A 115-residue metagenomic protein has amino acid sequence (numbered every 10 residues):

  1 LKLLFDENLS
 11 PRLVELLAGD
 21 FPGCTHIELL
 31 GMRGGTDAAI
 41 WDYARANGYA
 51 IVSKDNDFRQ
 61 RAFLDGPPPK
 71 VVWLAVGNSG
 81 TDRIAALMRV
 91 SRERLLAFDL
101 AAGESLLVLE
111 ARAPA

Functional and structural regions predicted by a protein language model:
L1, P114-A115: Intrinsically disordered, low-complexity and often Lys/Arg-enriched segments
K2-A50: N-terminal first-folded block
V14-E15, R61-F63, R83: Short glycine-/acidic-enriched loop or helix-start segments at secondary-structure transitions that form or flank
P22, R59-F63, A97: Solvent-exposed interaction patches of small proteins and small membrane subunits
G31-R45, D55, V76-R89: Histidine- and aromatic-rich ligand-binding microenvironments
R45-A62: Acidic, metal-binding active-site segment of PIN/NYN-like and related structure-specific nucleases
L64-P68: Glycine-rich loop at the start of a catalytic domain that most often binds anionic cofactors/ligands
P69-P114: C-terminal structural segments of small proteins and small subunits
